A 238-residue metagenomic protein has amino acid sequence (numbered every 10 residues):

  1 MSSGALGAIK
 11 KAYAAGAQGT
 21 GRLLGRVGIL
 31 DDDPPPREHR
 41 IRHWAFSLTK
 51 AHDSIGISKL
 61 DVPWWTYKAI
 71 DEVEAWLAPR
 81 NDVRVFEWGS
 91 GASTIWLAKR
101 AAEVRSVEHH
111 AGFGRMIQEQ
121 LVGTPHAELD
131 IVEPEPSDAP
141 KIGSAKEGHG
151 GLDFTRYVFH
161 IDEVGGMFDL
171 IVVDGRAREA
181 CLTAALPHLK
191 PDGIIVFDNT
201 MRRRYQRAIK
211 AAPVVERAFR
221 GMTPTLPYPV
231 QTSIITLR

Functional and structural regions predicted by a protein language model:
M1-D61: Membrane-proximal basic amphipathic "stem/tether" segments
S54-K59, L77-R80, M167-I171: Short, basic, glycine/proline-bearing loop/turn elements
S58, M116, E179-T183: Extended catalytic core of nucleotide-activated donor transferases of GT-like folds
L60-K68, G148-L152, G175-R176, L226-P229: Conserved phosphate-coordination/catalytic loops
T66-I70, S90, Y157, R178-C181: Amphipathic coiled-coil/heptad-repeat helices and related helical stalk/stem segments that mediate oligomerization
Y67-A139: SAM cofactor-binding core of SAM-dependent methyltransferases, primarily the Rossmann-like beta-alpha-beta module
D130-A184: Internal catalytic-core helix/loop-beta-alpha segment that presents or stabilizes conserved functional determinants
I161-G165, L170, G175-R238: C-terminal substrate-binding/active-site "lid" region of AdoMet-derived donor-dependent transferases
